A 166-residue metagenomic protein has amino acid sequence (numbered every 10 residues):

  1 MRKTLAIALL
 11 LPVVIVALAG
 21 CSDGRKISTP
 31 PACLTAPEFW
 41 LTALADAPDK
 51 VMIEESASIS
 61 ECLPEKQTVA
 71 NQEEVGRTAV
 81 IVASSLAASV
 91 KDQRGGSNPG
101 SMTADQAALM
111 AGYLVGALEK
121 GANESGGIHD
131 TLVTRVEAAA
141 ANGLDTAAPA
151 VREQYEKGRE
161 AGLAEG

Functional and structural regions predicted by a protein language model:
M1-C21: Sec-dependent bacterial lipoprotein signal peptides
A8-L9, K50, M102: Generic detector of short alpha-helix boundary/capping microenvironments and adjacent low-complexity segments
C21-S84, G162-G166: Extracytoplasmic low-complexity, Pro/Thr/Ser/Ala/Gly-rich segments that lie immediately after a secretion/anchoring
S84-G166: Extracytosolic low-complexity repeat regions of secreted or lipid-anchored proteins
